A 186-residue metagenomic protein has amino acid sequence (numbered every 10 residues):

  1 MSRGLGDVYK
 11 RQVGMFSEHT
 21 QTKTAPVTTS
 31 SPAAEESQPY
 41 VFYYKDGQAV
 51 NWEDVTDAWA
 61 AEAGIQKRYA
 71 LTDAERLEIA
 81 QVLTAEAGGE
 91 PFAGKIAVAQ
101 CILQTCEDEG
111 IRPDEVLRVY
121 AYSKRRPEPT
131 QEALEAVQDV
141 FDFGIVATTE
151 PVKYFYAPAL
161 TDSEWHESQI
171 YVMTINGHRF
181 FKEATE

Functional and structural regions predicted by a protein language model:
M1-Q12: Single conserved hydrophobic/aromatic residue that forms the stacking wall/gate of nucleotide- or nucleobase-binding
S2, S17, S30-S31, S37 (+3 more regions): Generic serine detector
K10-Q66: Membrane-proximal envelope biogenesis segments
F42-E186: Bacterial extracytoplasmic/cell-wall-associated proteins, especially those involved in peptidoglycan
